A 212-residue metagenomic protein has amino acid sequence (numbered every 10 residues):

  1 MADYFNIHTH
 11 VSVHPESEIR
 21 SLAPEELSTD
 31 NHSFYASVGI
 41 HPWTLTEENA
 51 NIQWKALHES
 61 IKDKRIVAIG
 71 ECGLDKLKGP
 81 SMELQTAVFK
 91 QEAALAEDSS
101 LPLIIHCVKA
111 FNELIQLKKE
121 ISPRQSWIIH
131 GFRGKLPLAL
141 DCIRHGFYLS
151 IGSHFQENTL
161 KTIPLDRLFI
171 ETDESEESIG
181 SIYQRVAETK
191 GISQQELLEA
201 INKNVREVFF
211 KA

Functional and structural regions predicted by a protein language model:
M1-A212: Mid-domain alpha/beta scaffold segments of enzyme catalytic cores
